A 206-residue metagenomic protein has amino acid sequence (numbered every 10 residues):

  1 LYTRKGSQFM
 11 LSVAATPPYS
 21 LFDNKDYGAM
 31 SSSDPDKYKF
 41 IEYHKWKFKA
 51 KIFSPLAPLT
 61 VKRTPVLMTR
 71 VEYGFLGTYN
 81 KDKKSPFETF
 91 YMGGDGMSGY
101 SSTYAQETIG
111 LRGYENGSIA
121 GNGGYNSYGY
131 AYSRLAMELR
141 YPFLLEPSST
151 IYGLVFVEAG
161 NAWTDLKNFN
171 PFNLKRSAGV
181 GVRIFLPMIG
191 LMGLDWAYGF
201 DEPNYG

Functional and structural regions predicted by a protein language model:
L1-F143, V155, W163-D165: C-terminal outer-membrane beta-barrel translocator/porin domains of Gram-negative envelope proteins and their
S20, A57-T60, L144-P147, I184-L194: Repeated loop/turn-to-beta-strand initiation elements of outer-membrane beta-barrel proteins
F48-I52, R176-I184, G206: Feature captures outer-membrane beta-barrel proteins of Gram-negative bacteria and organelles
L59-T60, F169-P171, E202-Y205: Short proline/glycine-enriched turn/loop segments at secondary-structure junctions
V71-F75, P187-G206: Predominantly the C-terminal beta-signal and adjacent terminal strand-loop region of outer-membrane beta-barrel
S149-V155, N170: Generic long, charged, amphipathic alpha-helical segments
E158: Short basic (Lys/Arg) and small-residue
D165, F169-I189: Strand-loop-strand
